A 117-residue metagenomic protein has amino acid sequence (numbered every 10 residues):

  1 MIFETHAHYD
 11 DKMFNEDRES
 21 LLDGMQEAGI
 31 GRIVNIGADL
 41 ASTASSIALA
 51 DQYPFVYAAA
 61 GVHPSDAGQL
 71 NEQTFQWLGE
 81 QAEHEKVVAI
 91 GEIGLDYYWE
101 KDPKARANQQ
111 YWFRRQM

Functional and structural regions predicted by a protein language model:
M1-M117: Mid-domain alpha/beta scaffold segments of enzyme catalytic cores
